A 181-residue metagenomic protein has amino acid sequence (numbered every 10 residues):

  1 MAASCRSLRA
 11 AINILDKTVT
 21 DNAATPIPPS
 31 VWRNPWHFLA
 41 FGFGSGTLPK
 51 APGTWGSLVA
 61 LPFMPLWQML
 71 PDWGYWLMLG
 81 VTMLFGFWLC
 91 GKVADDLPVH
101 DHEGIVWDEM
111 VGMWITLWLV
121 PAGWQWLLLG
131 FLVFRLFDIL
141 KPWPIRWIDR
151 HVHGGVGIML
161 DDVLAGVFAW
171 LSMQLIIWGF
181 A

Functional and structural regions predicted by a protein language model:
I12-L58, W88-T116, L136-F168: Interhelical loop and helix-boundary elements at the membrane-water interface of polytopic inner-membrane proteins
L48-W67, G74-M78: Short Lys/Arg-rich amphipathic alpha-helical segments
L58-P71, W114-V120, M173: Interfacial segments of multi-pass membrane proteins
M64, L79-W88, L117-W118, G130-I139: Alpha-helical transmembrane segments of multi-pass membrane proteins
L66-G80, P144-G155: Membrane interface segments of multi-pass transport proteins and intramembrane proteases
D72-Y75, L79, H102-E109, A122-F131: Internal alpha-helical transmembrane segments of multi-pass membrane proteins
L175-A181: Juxtamembrane boundary at the C-terminal end of a transmembrane helix
